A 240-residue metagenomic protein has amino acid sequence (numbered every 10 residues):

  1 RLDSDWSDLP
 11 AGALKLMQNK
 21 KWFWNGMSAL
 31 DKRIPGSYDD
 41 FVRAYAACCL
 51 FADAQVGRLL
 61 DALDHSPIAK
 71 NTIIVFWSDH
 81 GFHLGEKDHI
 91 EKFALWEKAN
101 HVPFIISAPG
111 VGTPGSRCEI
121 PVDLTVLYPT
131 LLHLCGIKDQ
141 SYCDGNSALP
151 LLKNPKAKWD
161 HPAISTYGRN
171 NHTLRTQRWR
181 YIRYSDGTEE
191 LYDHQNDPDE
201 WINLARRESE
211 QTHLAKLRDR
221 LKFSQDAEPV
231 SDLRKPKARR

Functional and structural regions predicted by a protein language model:
R1-P121, L134-Y142, R183, E200 (+2 more regions): Active-site-proximal cap/lid insertion segments
D61, D219-K222: Surface-exposed alpha-helical segments enriched in charged/polar residues
L63, L151-L152, A205: Hydrophobic residues in alpha-helical segments
H80-E86, G112, D123-Y128, L132-H194 (+4 more regions): C-terminal cap/loop subdomain of S1 sulfatases and analogous C-terminal strand-loop tails that border
